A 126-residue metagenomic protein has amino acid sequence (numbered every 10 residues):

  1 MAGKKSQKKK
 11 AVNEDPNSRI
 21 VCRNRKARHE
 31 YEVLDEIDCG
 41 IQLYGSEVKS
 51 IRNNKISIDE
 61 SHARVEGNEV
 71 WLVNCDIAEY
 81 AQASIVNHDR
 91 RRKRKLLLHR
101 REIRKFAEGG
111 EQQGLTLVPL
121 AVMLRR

Functional and structural regions predicted by a protein language model:
M1-C39, Y44: Intrinsically disordered, Lys/Arg-rich N-terminal extensions and targeting peptides of nucleic-acid-associated proteins
H29, Y44-E47, H99-E102: Helical mechanochemical/support elements of P-loop NTPase systems and associated helical scaffolds
N54-S61, S84: Short acidic, Gly/Pro-enriched loop/turn segments at secondary-structure junctions
S61-V65, V122: A structural signal for short hydrophobic beta-strand segments in well-ordered beta-sheet cores
R64-F106: Helix-adjacent hinge/juxtasegments
L97-R126: Beta-rich strand-turn-strand
